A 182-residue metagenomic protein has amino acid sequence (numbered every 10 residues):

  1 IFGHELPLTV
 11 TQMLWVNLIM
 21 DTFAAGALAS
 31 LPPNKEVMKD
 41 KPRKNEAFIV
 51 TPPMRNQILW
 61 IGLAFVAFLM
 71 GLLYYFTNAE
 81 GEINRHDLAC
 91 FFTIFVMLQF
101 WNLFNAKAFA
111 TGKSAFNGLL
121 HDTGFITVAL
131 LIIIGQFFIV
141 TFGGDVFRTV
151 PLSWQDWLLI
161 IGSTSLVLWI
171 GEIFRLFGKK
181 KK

Functional and structural regions predicted by a protein language model:
I1-E5, Y74, N78-A79, F137-S153: Transmembrane helix-loop junctions at the membrane interface of multipass transporters and ion channels
I1-T111: Membrane-embedded transport module
T9, G124, P151, L159-I160: Hydrophobic alpha-helical segments characteristic of transmembrane helices in integral membrane transporters
W15, F92, S153-V167: Small-residue-rich transmembrane alpha-helices that serve as helix-helix interface/gating elements in multipass
V50, M54, A110-L131: C-terminal membrane-solvent junction of multi-pass transporters and transport-like membrane proteins
N56-L69, I94-L98, T123-V140, G162-S165: Hydrophobic membrane-spanning alpha-helices of multi-pass integral membrane proteins
G81-H86, L119, V150-D156: Interfacial loop-to-helix junctions that mark the boundaries of transmembrane helices in multi-pass membrane
I173-K182: Membrane-interface capping segments at transmembrane-helix boundaries
